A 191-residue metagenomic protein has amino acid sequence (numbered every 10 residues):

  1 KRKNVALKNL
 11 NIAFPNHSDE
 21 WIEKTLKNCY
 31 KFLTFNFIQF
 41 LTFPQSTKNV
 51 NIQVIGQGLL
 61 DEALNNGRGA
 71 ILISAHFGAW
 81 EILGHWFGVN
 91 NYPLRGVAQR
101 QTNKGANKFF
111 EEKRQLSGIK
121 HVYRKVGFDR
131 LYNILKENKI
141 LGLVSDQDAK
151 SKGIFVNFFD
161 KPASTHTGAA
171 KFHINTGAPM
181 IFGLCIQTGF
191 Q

Functional and structural regions predicted by a protein language model:
K1-S74, N107-E112, G118: Membrane-anchoring hydrophobic helices of lipid-metabolizing enzymes
K27, L131-K136: Small-residue-rich helix-loop
L59, V126-L131: Short acidic active-site motifs
L60-L64, N133, G177, F182: Short amphipathic alpha-helix with an adjacent loop that forms part of the alpha/beta core around
N66-K125, D148-K161: Catalytic core of membrane glycerolipid acyltransferases/transacylases, capturing the structured, soluble-facing
G67, N91, E137-N138, G177: Glycine-centered short loops/turns at secondary-structure junctions
W86, K113, N133, K171-H173: Hydrophobic/aromatic ligand-binding patch that stacks against planar heteroaromatic rings of cofactors or nucleotides
T102-F109, I140, Q147-Q191: A cross-family acyltransferase "interaction/gating" segment
